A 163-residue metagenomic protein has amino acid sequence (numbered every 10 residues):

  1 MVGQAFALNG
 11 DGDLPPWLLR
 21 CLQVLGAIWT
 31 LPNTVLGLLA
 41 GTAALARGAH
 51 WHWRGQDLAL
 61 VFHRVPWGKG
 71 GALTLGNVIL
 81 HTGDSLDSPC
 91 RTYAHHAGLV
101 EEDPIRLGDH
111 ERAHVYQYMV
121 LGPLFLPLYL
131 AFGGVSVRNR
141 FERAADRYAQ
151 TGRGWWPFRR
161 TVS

Functional and structural regions predicted by a protein language model:
G3-D13: Polar/charged low-complexity regulatory segments
W17-R54, M119-G133: A transmembrane-helix-recognition feature enriched in membrane-embedded lipid enzymes and envelope glyco-/phospholipid
L45-D57, R138, E142-A145: Alpha-helical transmembrane signal-anchor/signal-peptide segments
V61-T92: Catalytic zinc-binding patch centered on the HExxH motif and its immediate surroundings that defines zinc-dependent
H81-D109: Short pre-active-site segment immediately N-terminal to the catalytic Zn-binding motif
A94-H95, Q117-R147, F158: Post-HEXXH active-site segment of zinc metalloproteases
L107, E111-M119: Catalytic glutamate of the conserved HExxH
A149-S163: Short helix/loop segments within enzyme catalytic domains that coordinate or immediately flank catalytic cofactors
